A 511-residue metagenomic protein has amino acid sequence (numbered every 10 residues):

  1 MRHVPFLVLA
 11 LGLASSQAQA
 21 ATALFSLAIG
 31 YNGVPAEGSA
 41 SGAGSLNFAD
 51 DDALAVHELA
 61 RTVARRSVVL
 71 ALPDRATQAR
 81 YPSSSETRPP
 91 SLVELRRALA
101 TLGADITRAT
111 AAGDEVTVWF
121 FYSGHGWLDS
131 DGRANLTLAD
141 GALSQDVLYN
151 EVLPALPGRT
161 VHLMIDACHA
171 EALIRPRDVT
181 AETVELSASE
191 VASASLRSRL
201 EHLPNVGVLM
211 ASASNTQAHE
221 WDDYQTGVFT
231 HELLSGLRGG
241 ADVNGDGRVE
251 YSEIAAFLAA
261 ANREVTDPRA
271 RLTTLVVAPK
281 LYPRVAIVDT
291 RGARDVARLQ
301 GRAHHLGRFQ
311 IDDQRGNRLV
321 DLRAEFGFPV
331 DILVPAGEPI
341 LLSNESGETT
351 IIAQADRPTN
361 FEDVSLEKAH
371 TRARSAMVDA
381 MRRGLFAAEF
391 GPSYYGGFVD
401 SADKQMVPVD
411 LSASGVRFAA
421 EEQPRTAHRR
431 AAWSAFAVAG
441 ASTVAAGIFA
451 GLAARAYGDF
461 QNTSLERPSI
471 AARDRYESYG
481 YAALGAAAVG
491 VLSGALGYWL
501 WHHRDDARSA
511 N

Functional and structural regions predicted by a protein language model:
V4-S16: Bacterial N-terminal signal peptides
S16-N135, R382-S412, V489: Boundary/activation segment at the start of structured domains
G44, R88, G245-Y251: Acidic, glycine-anchored loop motifs typical of Ca2+
N47-A53, V93, I106-A109, D114 (+1 more regions): Cysteine protease catalytic core and zymogen-processing segment of caspase-like enzymes
D51-E58, T62, V93-A100, D146 (+9 more regions): Solvent-exposed, polar/charged alpha-helical surfaces in well-ordered, non-transmembrane soluble domains, broadly
G240-N244: Acidic, divalent-cation-chelating loop motifs in proteins
A256-A432: Pro/Ala/Gly-rich low-complexity, hydrophilic intrinsically disordered segments
A402-V489, L496-N511: Short, flexible helix-coil boundary/hinge motifs
